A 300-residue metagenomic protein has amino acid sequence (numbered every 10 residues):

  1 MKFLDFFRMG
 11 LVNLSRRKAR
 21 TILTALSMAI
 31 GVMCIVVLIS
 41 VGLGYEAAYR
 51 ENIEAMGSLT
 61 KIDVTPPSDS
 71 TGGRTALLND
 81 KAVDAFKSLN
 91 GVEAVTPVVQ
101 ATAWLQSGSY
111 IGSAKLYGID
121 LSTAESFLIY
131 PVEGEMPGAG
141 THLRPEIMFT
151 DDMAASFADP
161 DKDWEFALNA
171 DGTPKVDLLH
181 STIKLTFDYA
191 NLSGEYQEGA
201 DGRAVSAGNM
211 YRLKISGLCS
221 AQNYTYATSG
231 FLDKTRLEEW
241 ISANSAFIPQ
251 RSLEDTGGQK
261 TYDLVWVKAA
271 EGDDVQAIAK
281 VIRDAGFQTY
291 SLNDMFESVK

Functional and structural regions predicted by a protein language model:
M1-I35: N-terminal Sec/SRP start-transfer signal
K2-F6, R74, L78, S291-S298: Juxtamembrane loop-helix boundary motifs flanking transmembrane segments in multi-pass membrane proteins
L14, I53, A85-K87, I282: Hydrophobic C-terminal alpha-helix "anchor/cap" residues
M28, Q100-A101, F296-E297: Conserved beta-strand edge residues that scaffold enzyme active sites
M33-K61: Alpha-helical transmembrane segments
Y49-N52, G258-K300: Peri-transmembrane interface segments
D63-K260, L264, D273-A277, D284: Short acidic/glycine-enriched loop/turn elements at secondary-structure junctions
